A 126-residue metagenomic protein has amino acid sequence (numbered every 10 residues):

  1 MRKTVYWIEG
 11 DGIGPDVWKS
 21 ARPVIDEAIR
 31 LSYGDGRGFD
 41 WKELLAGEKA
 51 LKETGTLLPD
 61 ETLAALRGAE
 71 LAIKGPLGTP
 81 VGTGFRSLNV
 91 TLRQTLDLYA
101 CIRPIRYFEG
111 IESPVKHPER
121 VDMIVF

Functional and structural regions predicted by a protein language model:
M1-G12, Y33, F39-F126: Anion-binding alpha/beta catalytic cores of soluble intermediary-metabolism enzymes, centered on
I13-W18: Short N-terminal binding/cap micro-motifs at the start of the first secondary-structure element
S20, V24, L88-T91: Alpha-helical scaffold elements adjacent to nucleotide-binding pockets in ATP/GTP-utilizing enzyme cores
R22-Y33: Short catalytic helix/loop segments, enriched in acidic residues and glycine and frequently bearing histidine
